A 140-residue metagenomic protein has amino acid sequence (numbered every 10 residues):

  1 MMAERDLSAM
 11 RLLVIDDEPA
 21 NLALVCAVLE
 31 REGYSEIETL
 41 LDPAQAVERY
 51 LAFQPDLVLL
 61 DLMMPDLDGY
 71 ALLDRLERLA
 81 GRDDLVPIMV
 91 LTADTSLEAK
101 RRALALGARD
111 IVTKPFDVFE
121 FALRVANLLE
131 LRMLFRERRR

Functional and structural regions predicted by a protein language model:
D16, D61, T92: Active-site residues of response regulator receiver
P19-E38: Two-component/phosphorelay signaling modules centered on CheY-like receiver
A20, D42-Q45, M63, D68-D74: Acidic catalytic/metal-coordinating carboxylates
A23-A27, A71, D84, T95-D110: Alpha4 helix (beta4-alpha4-beta5 surface) of REC/receiver domains from two-component response regulators
T39, P65-D66, T92, S96 (+1 more regions): The feature encodes the CheY-like receiver
T39-L57: Acidic, metal-coordinating helix/loop segments flanking the phosphotransfer/catalytic sites of two-component signaling
E48, Y70-D83: Short amphipathic alpha-helix used as the core "switch/output" element in two-component signaling
E98, F116-L129: C-terminal output helix
